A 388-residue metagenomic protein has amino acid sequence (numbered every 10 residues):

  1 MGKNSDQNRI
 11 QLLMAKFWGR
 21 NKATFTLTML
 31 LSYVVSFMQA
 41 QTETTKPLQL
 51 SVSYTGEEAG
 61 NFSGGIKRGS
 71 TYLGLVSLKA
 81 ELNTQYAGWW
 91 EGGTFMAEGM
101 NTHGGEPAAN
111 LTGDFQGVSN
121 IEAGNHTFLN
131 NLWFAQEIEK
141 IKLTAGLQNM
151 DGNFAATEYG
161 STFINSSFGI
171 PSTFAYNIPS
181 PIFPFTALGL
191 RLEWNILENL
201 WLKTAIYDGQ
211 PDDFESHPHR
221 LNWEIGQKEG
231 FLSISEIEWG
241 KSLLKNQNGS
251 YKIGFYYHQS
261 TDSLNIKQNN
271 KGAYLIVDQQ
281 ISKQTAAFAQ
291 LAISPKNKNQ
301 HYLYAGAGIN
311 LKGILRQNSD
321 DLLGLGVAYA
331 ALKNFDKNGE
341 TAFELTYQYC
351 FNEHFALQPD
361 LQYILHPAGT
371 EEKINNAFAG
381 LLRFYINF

Functional and structural regions predicted by a protein language model:
Q41-L50, N83-F95, K140, N199 (+4 more regions): Short loop/turn motifs that connect adjacent beta-strands in outer-membrane beta-barrel proteins
L50-E58, F95-N101, L143-L147, T204-D208 (+6 more regions): Transmembrane beta-barrel strands of outer-membrane/channel proteins
E57-S63, T102-E106, G152, Y207-D213 (+7 more regions): Sequence/structural signature of outer-membrane beta-barrel proteins
I66-Y72, I121-G124, S180-I182, W223-E229 (+4 more regions): Replace "Gram-negative outer membrane beta-barrel proteins" with "bacterial and organellar outer membrane beta-barrel
G69, G74-P211, N299-Q317, L322-F335: Outer membrane beta-barrel
L200-T261: Loop-centered beta-sheet repeat module
G240-K333, L345: Detector for outer-membrane/organellar transmembrane beta-barrel domains, recognizing the amphipathic beta-strand
N375-F388: Outer-membrane beta-barrel "beta-signal"
